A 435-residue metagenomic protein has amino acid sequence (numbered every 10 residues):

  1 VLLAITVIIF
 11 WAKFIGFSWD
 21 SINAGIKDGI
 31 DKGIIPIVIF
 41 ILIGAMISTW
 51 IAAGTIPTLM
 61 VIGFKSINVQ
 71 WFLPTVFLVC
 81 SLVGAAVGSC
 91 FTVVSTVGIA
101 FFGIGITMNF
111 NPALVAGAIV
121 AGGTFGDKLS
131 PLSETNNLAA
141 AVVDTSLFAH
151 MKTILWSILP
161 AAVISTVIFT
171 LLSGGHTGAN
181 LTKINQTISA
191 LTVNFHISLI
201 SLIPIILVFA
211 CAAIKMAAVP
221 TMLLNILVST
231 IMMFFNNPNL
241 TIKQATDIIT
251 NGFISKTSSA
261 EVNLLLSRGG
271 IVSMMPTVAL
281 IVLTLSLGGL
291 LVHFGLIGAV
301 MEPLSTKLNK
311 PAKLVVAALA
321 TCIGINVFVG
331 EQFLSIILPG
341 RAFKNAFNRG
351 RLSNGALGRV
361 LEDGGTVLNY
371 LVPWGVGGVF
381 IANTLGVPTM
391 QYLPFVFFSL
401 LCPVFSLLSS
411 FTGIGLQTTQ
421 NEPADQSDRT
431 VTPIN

Functional and structural regions predicted by a protein language model:
V1, K27-D31, G63-N68, K152 (+3 more regions): Interfacial loop-to-helix junctions that mark the boundaries of transmembrane helices in multi-pass membrane
V1-I15, I37-L42, P74, V97-A100 (+6 more regions): Hydrophobic mid-bilayer segments of alpha-helices in multi-pass membrane transport proteins, especially secondary
L2, I37-V38, L73-L78, A116 (+8 more regions): Hydrophobic alpha-helical transmembrane segments
G16-I106, T257-K344: Membrane-embedded alpha-helical segments and adjacent helix-loop junctions characteristic of multi-pass solute
F91, G126-L138, I337, R341-N345: Short helical (or helix-break) motifs at transmembrane helix termini and adjacent helical loops in multi-pass membrane
I119, T124-L132, I158-G178, G413-N421: Transmembrane-helix bundle segments that line or gate the permeation/cavity pathway in multi-pass membrane proteins
L138-F148, L172-L207, M232, N236-S258 (+2 more regions): Transmembrane alpha-helical segments and their short flanking loops that form helix-hairpins/helix-helix interfaces
V142-A162, G289, L308-N435: C-terminal transmembrane helix pair
